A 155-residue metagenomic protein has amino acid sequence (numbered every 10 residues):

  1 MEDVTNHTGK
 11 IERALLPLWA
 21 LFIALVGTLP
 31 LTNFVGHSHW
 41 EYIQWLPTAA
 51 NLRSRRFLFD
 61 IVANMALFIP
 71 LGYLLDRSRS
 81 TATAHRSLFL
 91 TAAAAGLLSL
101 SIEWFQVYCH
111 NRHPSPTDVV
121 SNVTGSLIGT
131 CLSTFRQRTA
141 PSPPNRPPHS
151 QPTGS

Functional and structural regions predicted by a protein language model:
M1-S155: Bulky hydrophobic segments
